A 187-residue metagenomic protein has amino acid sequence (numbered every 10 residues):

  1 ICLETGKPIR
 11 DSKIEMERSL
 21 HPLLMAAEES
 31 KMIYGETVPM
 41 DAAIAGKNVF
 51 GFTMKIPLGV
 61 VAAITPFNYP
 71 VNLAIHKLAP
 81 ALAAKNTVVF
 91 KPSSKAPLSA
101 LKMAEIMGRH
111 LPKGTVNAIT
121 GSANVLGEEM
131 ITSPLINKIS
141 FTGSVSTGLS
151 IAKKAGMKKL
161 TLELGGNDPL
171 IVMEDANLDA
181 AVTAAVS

Functional and structural regions predicted by a protein language model:
I1, L23, K85, V116 (+2 more regions): Residue-level signal for inorganic ion chemistry
I1-N48: N-terminal Rossmann-like NAD(P)+-binding subdomain of aldehyde/semialdehyde dehydrogenases
M40-R109: Conserved small-residue-rich beta-alpha loop and adjacent elements that most often cradle the phosphate/pyrophosphate
F50-G51, A118-S140: A structured beta-alpha segment of the ubiquitous adenosine-cofactor-binding alpha/beta core
V61, N124-E129, G143-S150, K154: Beta-loop-alpha module in the N-terminal Rossmann-like domain of NAD(P)-dependent dehydrogenases, especially those
L78-A79, G127, G148, V182: Generic hydrophobic/aromatic pocket-lining and core-packing "Φ" positions
F90, T120, L162-L164: Hydrophobic residues in well-ordered beta-strands that form the structural core
S146-S187: ALDH superfamily catalytic-core signature
